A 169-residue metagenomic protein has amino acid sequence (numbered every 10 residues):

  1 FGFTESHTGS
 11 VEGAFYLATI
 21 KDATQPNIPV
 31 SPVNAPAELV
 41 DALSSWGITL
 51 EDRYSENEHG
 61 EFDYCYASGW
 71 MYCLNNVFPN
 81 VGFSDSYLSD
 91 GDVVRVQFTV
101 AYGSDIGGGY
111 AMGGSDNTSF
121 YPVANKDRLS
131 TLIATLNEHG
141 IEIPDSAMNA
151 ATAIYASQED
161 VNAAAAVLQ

Functional and structural regions predicted by a protein language model:
F1-Q169: Ubiquitin-like/PB1-type beta-grasp interaction modules and other compact soluble beta-rich domains
